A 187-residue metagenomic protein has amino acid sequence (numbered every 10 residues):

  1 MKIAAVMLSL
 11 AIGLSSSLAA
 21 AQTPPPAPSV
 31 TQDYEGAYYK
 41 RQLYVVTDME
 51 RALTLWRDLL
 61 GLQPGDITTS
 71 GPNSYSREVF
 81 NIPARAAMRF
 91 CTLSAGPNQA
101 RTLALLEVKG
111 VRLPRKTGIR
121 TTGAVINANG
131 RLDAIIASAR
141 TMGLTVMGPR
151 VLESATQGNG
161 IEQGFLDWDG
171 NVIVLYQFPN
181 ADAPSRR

Functional and structural regions predicted by a protein language model:
A4-A5, V30-D33, L113-R115: Short, flexible, solvent-exposed loop/turn segments with mixed acidic/basic and small polar residues
A5-S15: Bacterial N-terminal signal peptides
S17-A21: Sec/Tat signal peptide C-region and signal peptidase I cleavage site
Q22-E35, Y44, D66-T68, I126-G130 (+1 more regions): Vicinal oxygen chelate
P25-P28, N73-E78, G110-P114, P184: A short, acidic/glycine-rich surface segment
Y34, Y44-Q99, D182: Core segments of cupin and vicinal oxygen chelate
Y38-D48, C91-A139, I161-L166: Vicinal oxygen chelate
